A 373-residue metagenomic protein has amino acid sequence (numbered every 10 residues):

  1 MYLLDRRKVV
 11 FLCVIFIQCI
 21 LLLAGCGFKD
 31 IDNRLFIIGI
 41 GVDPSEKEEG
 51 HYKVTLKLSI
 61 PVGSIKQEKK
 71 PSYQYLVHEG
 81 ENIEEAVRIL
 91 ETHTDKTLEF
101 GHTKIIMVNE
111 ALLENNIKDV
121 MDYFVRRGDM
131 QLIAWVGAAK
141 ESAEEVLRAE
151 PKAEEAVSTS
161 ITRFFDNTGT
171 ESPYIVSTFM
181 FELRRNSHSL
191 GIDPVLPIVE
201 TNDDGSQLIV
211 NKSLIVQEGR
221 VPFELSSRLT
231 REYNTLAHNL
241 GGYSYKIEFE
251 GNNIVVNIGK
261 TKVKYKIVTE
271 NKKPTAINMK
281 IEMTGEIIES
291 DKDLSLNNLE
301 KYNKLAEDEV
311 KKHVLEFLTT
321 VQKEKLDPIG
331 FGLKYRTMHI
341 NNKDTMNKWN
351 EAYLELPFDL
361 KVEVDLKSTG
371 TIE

Functional and structural regions predicted by a protein language model:
Y2-E373: Membrane-proximal alpha-helical signals and transmembrane carboxylates
